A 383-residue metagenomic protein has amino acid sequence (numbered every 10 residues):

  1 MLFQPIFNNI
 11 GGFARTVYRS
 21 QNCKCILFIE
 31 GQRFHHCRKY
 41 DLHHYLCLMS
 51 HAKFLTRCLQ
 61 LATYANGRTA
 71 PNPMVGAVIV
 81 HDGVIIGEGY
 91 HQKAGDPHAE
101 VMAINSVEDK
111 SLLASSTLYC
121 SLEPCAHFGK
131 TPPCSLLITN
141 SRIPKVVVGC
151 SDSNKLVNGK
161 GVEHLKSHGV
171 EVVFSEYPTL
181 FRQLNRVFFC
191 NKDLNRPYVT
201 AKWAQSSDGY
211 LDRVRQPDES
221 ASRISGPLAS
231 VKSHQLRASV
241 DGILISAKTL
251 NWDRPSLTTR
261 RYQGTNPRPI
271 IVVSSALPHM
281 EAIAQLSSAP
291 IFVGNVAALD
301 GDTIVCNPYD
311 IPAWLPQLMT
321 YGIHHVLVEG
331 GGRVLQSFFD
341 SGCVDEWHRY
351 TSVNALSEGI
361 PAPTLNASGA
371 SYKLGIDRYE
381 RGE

Functional and structural regions predicted by a protein language model:
Q4-N8, G12, C25, H36: Residues flanking N-terminal targeting/processing segments that define the start of mature chains
N9, H44-Y45: Short, positively charged and aromatic/hydrophobic N-terminal segments
F13-R15, N22-C23, E30: Short, intrinsically disordered low-complexity segments enriched in Ser/Thr with adjacent Pro
S50-T56, L61-P73, E108, L112 (+1 more regions): Enzymes that bind and transform nitrogen-containing heteroaromatic metabolites
T69-G83: N-terminal glycine-rich anion-binding loops that anchor highly charged ligand groups
I79-F181, F339: Zn2+-dependent cytidine deaminase-like catalytic core
S116-A126, L194-S206: N-terminal pre-triad scaffold of radical SAM enzymes
